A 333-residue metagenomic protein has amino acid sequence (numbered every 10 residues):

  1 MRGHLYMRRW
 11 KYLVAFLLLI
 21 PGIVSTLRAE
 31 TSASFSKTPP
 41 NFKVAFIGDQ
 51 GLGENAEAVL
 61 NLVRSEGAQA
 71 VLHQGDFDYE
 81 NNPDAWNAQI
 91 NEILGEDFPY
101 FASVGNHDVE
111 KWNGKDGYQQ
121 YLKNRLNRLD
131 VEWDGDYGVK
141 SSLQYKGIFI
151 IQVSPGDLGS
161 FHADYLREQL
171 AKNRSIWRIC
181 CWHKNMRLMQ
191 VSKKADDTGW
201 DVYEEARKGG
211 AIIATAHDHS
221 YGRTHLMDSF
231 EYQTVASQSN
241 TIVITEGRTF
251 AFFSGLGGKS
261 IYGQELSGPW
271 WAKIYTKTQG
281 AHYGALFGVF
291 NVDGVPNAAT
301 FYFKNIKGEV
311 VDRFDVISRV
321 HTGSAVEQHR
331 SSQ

Functional and structural regions predicted by a protein language model:
G3-V14: Bacterial N-terminal signal peptides that target proteins for export
V14-G22: Bacterial N-terminal signal peptides
L27-A88, G156: N-terminal active-site segment of His-dependent metallophosphoesterases
D49, G75-D76, G105-N106, H183 (+1 more regions): Active-site glycine-centered loops adjacent to acidic/histidine catalytic or metal-binding residues that shape
R64, P83-R178, D197-V202, I212 (+2 more regions): Extended active-site neighborhood of metal-dependent phosphoesterases/phosphodiesterases
N173-V191: Short acidic, glycine-rich surface-loop motifs adjacent to enzyme active sites
M189-G199: Outer-membrane beta-barrel translocator/channel fold
I261-Q333: A short C-terminal boundary segment appended to hydrolase-like catalytic domains
